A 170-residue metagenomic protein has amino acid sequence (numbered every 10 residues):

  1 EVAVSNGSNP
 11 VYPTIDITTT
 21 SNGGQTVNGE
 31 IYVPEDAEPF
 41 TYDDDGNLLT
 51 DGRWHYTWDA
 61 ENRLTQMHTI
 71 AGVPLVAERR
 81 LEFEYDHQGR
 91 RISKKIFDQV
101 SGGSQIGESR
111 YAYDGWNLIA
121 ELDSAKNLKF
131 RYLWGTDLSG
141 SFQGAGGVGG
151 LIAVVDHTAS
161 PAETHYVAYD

Functional and structural regions predicted by a protein language model:
E1-G7: Aromatic sugar-binding surface patches on proteins that engage polysaccharides or sugar-phosphate polymers
G7-H55, I106-D170: Short, ordered secondary-structure scaffold segments
L49-E84, Y166: Surface-exposed extracellular loop regions of Gram-negative outer-membrane beta-barrel proteins
H55-Y56, T69-P74, Q99-S101, K126-N127 (+1 more regions): A short acidic/small-residue loop/turn micro-motif
H68-I70, K94-D98, A153-V155: Generic short beta-strand segments
E84-I96: Transmembrane beta-barrel strand/turn architecture of Gram-negative outer membrane proteins
